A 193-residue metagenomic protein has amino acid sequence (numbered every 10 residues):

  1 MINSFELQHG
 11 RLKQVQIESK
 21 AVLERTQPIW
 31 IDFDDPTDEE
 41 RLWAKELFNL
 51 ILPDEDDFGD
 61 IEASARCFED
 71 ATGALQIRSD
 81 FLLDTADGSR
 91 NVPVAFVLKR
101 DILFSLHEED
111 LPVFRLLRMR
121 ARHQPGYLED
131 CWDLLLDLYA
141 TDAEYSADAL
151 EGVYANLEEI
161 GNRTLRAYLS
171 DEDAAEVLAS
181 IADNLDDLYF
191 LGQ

Functional and structural regions predicted by a protein language model:
M1-G126, Y154-N156: Helix-boundary and N-terminal cytosolic regulatory elements
D80-Q193: Extended amphipathic alpha-helical scaffolding segments in membrane-proximal extra-membrane regions of membrane
